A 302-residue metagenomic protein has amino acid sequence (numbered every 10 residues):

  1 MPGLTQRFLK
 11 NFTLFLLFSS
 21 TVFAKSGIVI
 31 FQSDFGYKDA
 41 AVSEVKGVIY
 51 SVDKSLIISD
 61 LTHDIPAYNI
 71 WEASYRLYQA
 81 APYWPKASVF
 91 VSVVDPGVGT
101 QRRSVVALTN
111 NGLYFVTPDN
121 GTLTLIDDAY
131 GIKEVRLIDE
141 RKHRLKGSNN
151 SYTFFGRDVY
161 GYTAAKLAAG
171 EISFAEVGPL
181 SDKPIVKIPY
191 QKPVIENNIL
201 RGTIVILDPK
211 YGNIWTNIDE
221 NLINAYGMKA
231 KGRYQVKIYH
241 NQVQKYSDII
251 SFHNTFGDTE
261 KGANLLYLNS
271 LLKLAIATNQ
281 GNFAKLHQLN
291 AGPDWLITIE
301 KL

Functional and structural regions predicted by a protein language model:
P2-T13: Bacterial N-terminal signal peptides that target proteins for export
S19-T21: N-terminal signal peptide c-region/cleavage motif recognized by signal peptidases
G27-I28, A40, V52-I58, Y68-Y75 (+2 more regions): Active-site histidine-anchored catalytic micro-motif
I30-Y37, V42-S43: N-terminal signal-anchor module of multipass membrane proteins
D34, T163, N279: A residue-level signal for conserved active-site and pocket-lining positions in enzyme catalytic cores
E44, V48, R76-Q79, L125 (+1 more regions): Alpha-helical scaffold segments in soluble metabolic enzymes
S148-A230: Anionic-ligand-binding alpha/beta catalytic cores of soluble enzymes and soluble regulatory domains that recognize
I214-L289: A conserved acidic, glycine/proline-rich C-terminal tail/linker
